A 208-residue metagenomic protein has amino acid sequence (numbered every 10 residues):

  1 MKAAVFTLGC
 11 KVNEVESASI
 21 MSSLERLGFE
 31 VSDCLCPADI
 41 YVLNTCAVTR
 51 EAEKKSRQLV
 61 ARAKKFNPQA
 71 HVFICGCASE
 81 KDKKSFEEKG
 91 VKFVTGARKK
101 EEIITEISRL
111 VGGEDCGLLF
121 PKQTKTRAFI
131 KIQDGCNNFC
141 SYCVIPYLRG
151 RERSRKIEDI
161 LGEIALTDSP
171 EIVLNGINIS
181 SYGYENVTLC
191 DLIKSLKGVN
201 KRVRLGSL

Functional and structural regions predicted by a protein language model:
M1-E106: Cofactor-cradling patches in redox/metallo enzymes
A4, F129-K131, V144, V173 (+1 more regions): Conserved beta-strand segments that form the floor/walls of ligand-binding pockets within enzyme and binding domains
R57-L59, I157-I160, N186-L192: Charged helix-capping and loop-helix junction motifs
N67, G90, T167-D168, N200: A structural signal for short coil/turn segments at secondary-structure junctions
V72-F73, K81, D168-L208: Conserved SAM/AdoMet-binding glycine-rich loop
R98-F129, E171: N-terminal [4Fe-4S]-dependent radical SAM core
K125-E158: Canonical Radical SAM [4Fe-4S] cluster-binding loop centered on the CxxxCxxC motif and its immediate flanking residues
R149-V173: Conserved alpha-helical substructure of the radical SAM core
